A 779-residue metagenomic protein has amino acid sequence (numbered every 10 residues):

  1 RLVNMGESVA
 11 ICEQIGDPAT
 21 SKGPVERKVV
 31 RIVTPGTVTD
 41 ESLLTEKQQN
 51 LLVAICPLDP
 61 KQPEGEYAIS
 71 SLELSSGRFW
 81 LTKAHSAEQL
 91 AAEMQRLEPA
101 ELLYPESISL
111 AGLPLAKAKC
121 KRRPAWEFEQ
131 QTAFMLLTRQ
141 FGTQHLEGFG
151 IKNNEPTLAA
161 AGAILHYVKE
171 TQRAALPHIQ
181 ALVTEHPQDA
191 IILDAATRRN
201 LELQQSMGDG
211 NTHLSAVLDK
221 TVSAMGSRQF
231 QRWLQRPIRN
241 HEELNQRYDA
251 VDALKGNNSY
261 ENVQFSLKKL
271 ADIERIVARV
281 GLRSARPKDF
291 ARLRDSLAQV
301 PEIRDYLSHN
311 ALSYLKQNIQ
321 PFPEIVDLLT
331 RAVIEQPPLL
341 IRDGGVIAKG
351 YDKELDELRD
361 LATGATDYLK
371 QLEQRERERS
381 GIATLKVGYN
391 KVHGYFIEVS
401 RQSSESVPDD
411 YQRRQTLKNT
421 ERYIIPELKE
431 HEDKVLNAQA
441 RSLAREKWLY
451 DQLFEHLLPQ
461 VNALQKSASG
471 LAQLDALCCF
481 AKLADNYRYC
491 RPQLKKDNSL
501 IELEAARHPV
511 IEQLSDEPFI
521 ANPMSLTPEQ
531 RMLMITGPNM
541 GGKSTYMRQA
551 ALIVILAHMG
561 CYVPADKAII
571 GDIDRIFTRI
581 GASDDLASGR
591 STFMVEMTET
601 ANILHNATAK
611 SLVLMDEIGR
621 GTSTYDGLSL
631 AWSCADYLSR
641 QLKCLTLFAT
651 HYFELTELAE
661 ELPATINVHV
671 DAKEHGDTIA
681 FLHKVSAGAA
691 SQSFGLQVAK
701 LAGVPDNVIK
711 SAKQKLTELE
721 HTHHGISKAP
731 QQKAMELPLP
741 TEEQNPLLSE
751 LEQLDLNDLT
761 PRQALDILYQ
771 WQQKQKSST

Functional and structural regions predicted by a protein language model:
R1-A253, E261, K268-G281, A285-Q374: Charged catalytic and DNA/RNA-contacting regions of genome-maintenance and nucleic-acid-processing enzymes
M5, N154, V222, S227 (+8 more regions): ATPase nucleotide-binding head domains, primarily ABC-like/P-loop NTPase cores
C12, P35-L44, A175, S308-A311 (+5 more regions): Active-site phosphate-binding and catalytic loops of NTP-dependent enzymes
F79-W80, G142-I151, Q204, L214-L218 (+10 more regions): Short hinge/gating elements
F128-L136, Q140, I191-I192, T197 (+6 more regions): Amphipathic heptad-repeat alpha-helical coiled-coil/stalk segments that mediate oligomerization, filament/stalk
D272, L282, R286, S296-Q299 (+4 more regions): Charged, surface-exposed helical/loop "interaction arms" that form contiguous linear patches used for dimerization
N390, E752-T779: Terminal-proximal interaction/regulatory segments of ATP-powered molecular machines
L417, E421-E455: Extended, charged coiled-coil "arm/hinge" scaffolds of SMC/Rad50-like chromosome-maintenance ATPases and other large
